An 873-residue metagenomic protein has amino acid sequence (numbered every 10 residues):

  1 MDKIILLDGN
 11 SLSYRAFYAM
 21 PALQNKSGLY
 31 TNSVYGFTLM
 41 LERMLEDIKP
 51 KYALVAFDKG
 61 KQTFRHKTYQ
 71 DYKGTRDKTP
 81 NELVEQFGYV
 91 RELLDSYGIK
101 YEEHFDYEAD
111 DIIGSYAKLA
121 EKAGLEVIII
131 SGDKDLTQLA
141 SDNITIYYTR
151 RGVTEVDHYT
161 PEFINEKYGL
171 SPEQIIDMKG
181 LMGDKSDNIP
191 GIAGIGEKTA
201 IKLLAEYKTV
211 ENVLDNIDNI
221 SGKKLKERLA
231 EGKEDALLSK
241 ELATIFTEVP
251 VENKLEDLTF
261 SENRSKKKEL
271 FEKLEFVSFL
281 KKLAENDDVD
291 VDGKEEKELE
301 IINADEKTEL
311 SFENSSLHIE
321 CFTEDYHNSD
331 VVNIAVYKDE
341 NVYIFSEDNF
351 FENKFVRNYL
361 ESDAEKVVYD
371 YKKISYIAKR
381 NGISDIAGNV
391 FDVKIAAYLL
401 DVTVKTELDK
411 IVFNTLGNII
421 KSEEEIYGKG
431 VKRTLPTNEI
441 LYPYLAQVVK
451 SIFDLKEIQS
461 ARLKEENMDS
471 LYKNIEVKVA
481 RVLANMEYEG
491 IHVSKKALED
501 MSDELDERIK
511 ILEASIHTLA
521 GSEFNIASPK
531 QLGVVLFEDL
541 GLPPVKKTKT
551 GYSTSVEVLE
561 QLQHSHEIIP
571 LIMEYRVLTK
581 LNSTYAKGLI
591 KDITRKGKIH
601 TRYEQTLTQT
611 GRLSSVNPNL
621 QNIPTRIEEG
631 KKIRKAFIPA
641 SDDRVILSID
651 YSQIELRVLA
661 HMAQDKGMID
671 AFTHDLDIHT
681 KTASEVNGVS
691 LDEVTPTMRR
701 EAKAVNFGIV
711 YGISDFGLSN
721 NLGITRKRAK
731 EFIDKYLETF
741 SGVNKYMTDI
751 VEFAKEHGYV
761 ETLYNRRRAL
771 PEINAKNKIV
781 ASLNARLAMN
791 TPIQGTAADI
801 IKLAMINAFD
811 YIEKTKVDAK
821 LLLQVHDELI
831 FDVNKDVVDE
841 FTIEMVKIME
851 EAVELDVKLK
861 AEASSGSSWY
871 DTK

Functional and structural regions predicted by a protein language model:
I4-I5, G9, R15-L54, Q70-D71 (+5 more regions): Conserved RNase H-like, two-metal-ion catalytic cores of nucleic-acid enzymes
L6-L7, I129-S131, S316-H318, V390-F391 (+2 more regions): Short hydrophobic beta-strand that contains or immediately precedes a catalytic carboxylate
L23-N25, G74-P250: Extended two-metal-dependent nuclease catalytic cores across DNA- and RNA-processing enzymes
T154-E155, P161-K179, S329-E465, I475 (+1 more regions): Active-site-proximal helix-loop-helix substrate-binding element of RNase H-like nuclease domains
R228, G232-E347, I386, T403 (+8 more regions): Conserved "right-hand" nucleotidyltransferase catalytic core of DNA-directed polymerases
Y337-E340, L400-K405, D409-K429, Y444-A446 (+2 more regions): Function-dense linear segments that define catalytic or interfacial modules in macromolecule-processing proteins
T434, R481, Y488, H600-T601 (+5 more regions): Conserved catalytic core of nucleic-acid polymerases
E507-A514, T518-P570, E738-R786, N790-P792 (+1 more regions): C-terminal polymerase-core module
